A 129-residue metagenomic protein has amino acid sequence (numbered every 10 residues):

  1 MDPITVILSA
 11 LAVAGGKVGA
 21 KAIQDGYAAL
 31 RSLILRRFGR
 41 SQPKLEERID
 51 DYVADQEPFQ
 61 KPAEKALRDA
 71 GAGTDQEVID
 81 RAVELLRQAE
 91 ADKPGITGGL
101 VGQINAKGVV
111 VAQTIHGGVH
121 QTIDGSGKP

Functional and structural regions predicted by a protein language model:
M1-L8, Y27-G108, A112-P129: Short amphipathic alpha-helical segments that predominantly mediate membrane engagement
A14-A29: Short hydrophobic alpha-helical membrane-entry/anchor segments
